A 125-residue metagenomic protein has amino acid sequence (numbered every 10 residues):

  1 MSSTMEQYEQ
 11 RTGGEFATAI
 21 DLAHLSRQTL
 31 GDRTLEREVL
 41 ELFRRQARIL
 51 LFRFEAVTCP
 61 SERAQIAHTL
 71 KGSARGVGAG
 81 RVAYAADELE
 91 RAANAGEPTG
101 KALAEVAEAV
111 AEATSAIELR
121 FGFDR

Functional and structural regions predicted by a protein language model:
M1-R125: Two-component system phosphorelay core
